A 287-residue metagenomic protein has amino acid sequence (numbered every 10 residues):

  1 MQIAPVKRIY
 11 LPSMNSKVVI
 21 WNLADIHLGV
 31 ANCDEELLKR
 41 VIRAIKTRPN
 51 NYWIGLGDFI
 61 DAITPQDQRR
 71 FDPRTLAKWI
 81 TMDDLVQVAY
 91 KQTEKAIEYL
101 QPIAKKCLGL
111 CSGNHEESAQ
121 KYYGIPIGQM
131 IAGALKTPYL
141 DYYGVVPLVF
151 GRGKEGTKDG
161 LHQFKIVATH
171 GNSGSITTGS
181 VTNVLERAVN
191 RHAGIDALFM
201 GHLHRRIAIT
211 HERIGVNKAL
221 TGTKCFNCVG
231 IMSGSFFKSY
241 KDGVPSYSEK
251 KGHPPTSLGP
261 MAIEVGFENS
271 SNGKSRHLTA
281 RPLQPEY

Functional and structural regions predicted by a protein language model:
I3-K7, P285-Y287: C-terminal regulatory/interaction regions
R8-W21, V146-V167, C225-C228: Beta-strand-turn-beta hairpins that frame and shape the catalytic cleft of phosphate-ester-processing enzymes
S13-K17, L28-D141: Core catalytic region of metal-dependent phosphoesterases/phosphodiesterases, especially metallo-beta-lactamase-like
D25, G57-D58, G113, H170 (+1 more regions): Active-site glycine-centered loops adjacent to acidic/histidine catalytic or metal-binding residues that shape
G55, L161-I166, N172-N269: Conserved beta-sheet core of the metallophosphoesterase superfamily
F71-A77, K251-G252, S257-L258, A262-Y287: C-terminal accessory extensions appended to soluble enzyme cores
S112, F150, A168-N172: Short, structured patches in soluble enzyme cores that scaffold and shape functional sites
